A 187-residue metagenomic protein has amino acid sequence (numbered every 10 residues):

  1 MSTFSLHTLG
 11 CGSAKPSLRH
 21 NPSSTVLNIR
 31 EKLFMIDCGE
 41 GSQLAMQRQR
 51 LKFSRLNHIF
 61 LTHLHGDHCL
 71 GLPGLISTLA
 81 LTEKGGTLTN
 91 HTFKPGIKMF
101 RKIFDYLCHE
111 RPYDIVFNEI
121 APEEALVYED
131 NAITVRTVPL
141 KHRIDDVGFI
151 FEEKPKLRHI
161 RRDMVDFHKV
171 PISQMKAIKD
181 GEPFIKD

Functional and structural regions predicted by a protein language model:
M1-Q49, T87, F149-F151, R158: Conserved beta-strand hairpin/beta-sheet module of binuclear metal-dependent hydrolase folds, prominently
L6, I115-F117, V135: Generic structural signal for residues in well-ordered beta-strands
S17, R48-L51, V127-Y128, K141: Structural motif
E40-H91, E119-A121: Active-site metal-binding motif and surrounding structural segment of the metallo-beta-lactamase
Q43, G66, G96-I97, H142-R143 (+1 more regions): Alpha-helix N-cap/helix-start and coil->helix boundary motif
L51-S54, Y113, N131-I133: Structured loop/turn residues at beta-strand edges in well-structured enzyme cores
K84-L88, F93-A121: Active-site neighborhood of divalent metal-dependent phosphoester bond hydrolases
I120-D187: Metal-dependent phosphodiesterase/nuclease catalytic metal-binding core
